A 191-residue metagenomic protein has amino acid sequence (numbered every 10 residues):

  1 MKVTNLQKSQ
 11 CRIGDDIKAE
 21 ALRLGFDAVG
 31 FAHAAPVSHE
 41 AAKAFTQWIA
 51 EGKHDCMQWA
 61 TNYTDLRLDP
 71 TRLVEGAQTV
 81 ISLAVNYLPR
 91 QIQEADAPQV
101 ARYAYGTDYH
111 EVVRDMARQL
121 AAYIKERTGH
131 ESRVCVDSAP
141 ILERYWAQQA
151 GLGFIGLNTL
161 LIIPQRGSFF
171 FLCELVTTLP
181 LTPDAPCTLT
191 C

Functional and structural regions predicted by a protein language model:
M1-T190: Auxiliary alpha/beta "docking" domains used to position bulky ligands
